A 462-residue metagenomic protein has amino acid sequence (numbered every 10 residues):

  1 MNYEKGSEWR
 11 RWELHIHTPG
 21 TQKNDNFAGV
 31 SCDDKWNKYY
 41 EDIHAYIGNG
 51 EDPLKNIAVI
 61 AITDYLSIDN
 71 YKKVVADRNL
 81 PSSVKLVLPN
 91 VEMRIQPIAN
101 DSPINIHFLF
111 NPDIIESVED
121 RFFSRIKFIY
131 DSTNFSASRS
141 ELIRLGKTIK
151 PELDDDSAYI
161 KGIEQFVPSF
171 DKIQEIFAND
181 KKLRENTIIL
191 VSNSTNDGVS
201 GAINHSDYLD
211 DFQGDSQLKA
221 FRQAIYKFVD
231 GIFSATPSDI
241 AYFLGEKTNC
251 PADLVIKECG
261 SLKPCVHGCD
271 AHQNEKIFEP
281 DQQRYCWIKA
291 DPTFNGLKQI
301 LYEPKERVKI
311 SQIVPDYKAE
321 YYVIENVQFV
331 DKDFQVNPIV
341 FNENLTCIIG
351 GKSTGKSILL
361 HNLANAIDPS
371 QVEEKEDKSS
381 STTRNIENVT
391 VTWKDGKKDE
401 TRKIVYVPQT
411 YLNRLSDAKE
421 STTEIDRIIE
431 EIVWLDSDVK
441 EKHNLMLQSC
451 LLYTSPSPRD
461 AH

Functional and structural regions predicted by a protein language model:
M1-N56, D69-R125, S194-S353: Charged catalytic cores and adjacent phosphate/nucleic-acid-binding surfaces used for phosphate/nucleic-acid chemistry
E51-L66, I188-L190: Divalent metal-dependent hydrolysis catalytic cores, especially in the metallo-beta-lactamase
I60-I62, P112, N342-E374: Phosphate-binding glycine-rich loops of NTP-binding sites
N111-I173: Low-complexity, serine/threonine/proline-enriched polar segments
K147-D211: Hydrophobic, aromatic-enriched interface-forming segments
F294, L301, E306, H361-K397: Catalytic or ion-translocation cores adjacent to nucleophile or general acid/base/metal-coordination motifs in diverse
T383-S449: P-loop NTPase motor core
Y453-H462: Single conserved hydrophobic/aromatic residue that forms the stacking wall/gate of nucleotide- or nucleobase-binding
